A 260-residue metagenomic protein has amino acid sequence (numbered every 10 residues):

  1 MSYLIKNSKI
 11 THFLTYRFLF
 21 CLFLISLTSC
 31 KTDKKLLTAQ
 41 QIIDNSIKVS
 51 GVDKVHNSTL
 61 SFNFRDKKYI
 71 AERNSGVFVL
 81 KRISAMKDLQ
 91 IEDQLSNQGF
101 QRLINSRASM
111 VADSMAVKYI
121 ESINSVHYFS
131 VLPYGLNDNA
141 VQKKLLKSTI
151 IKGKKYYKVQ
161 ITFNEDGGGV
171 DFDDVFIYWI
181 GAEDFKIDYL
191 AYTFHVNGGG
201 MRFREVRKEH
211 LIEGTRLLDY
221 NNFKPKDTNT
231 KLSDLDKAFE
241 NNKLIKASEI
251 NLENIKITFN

Functional and structural regions predicted by a protein language model:
M1-A39: Bacterial Sec-dependent N-terminal signal peptides
S29-K68: N-terminal leader/targeting segments and the immediate start of mature chains
K34-Q41, R102-F172, N197: Flexible, processing/modification-adjacent segments and terminal tails in exported/periplasmic/extracellular proteins
S46, A71-R73, R207-E209: Extended lipid/amphipathic-ligand handling interfaces
V55-S61, S75-K81, G153-Q160, I187-Y189 (+1 more regions): Short, hydrophobic/aromatic-rich segments at coil-to-beta transitions
N63-D93: N-terminal, post-signal-peptide region of Sec/Tat-exported proteins
K81-V117: Mid-chain, structured segments of secreted extracytoplasmic proteins
Y157-I257: Gly/Pro-enriched, hydrophobic low-complexity segments that function as extracytoplasmic propeptides/linkers
